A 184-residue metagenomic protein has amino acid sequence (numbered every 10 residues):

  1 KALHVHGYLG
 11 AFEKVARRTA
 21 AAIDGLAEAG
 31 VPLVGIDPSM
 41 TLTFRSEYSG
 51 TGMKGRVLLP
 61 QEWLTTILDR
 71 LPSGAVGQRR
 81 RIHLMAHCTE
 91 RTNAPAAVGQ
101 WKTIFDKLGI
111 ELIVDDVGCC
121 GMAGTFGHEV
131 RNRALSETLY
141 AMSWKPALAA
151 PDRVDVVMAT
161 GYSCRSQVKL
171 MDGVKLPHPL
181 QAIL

Functional and structural regions predicted by a protein language model:
K1-L184: Iron-sulfur cluster-binding electron-transfer modules in prokaryotic oxidoreductases
